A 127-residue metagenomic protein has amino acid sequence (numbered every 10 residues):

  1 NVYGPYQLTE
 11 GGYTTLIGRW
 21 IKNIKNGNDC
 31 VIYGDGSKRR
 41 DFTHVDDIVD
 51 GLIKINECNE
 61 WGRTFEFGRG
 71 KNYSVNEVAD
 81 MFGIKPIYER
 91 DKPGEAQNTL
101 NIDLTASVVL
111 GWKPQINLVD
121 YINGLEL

Functional and structural regions predicted by a protein language model:
V2-G18, N26-Y33, S37, V45-D46 (+3 more regions): Glycine/proline-rich active-site loop of Rossmann-fold NAD(P)-dependent oxidoreductases
T14, G18, D46-V49, N76 (+2 more regions): Residues in well-ordered alpha-helical elements
G18, K22, D47-K54, D80 (+1 more regions): Generic alpha-helical structural context detector
D35, T64-F65, Y73-T99: C-terminal "lid/loop" region of Rossmann-like NAD(P)-dependent oxidoreductases
D41: Nucleotide-sugar-dependent glycosyltransferase donor-binding/catalytic pocket residues
V45, E77, K92-N117: Conserved C-terminal active-site "lid" loop/helix of NAD(P)H-dependent oxidoreductases that clamps the redox cofactor
E60, I84, G111-W112: Helix N-cap/coil-helix junction residues
N117-L127: Amphipathic terminal alpha-helices
